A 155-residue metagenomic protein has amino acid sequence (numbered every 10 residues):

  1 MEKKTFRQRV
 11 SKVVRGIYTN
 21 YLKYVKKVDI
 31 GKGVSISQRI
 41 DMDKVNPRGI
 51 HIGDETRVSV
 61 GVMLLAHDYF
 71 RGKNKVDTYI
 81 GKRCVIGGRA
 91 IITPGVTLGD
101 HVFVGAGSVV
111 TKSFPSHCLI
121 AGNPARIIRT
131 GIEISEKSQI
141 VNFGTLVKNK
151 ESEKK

Functional and structural regions predicted by a protein language model:
M1-K44: Extended, small-residue-rich solenoid/repeat segments and analogous flexible loops that form exposed scaffolds
R7-G16, K75-I92, P124-K155: C-terminal segments of enzyme domains that contribute to small-molecule binding surfaces
K32, S37-Q38, D43, G53-D54 (+11 more regions): Left-handed beta-helix
F70-N74: Short linker/helix segments within small regulatory modules
